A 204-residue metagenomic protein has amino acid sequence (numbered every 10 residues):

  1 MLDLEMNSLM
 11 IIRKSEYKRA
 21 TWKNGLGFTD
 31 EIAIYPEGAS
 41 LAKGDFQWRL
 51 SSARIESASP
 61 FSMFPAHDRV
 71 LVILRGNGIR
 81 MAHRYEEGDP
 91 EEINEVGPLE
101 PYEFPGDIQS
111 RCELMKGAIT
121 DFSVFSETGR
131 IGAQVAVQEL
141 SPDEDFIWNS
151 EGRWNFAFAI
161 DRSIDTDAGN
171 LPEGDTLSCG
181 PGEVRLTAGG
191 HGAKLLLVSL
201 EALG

Functional and structural regions predicted by a protein language model:
M1-G204: Jelly-roll (double-stranded beta-helix
